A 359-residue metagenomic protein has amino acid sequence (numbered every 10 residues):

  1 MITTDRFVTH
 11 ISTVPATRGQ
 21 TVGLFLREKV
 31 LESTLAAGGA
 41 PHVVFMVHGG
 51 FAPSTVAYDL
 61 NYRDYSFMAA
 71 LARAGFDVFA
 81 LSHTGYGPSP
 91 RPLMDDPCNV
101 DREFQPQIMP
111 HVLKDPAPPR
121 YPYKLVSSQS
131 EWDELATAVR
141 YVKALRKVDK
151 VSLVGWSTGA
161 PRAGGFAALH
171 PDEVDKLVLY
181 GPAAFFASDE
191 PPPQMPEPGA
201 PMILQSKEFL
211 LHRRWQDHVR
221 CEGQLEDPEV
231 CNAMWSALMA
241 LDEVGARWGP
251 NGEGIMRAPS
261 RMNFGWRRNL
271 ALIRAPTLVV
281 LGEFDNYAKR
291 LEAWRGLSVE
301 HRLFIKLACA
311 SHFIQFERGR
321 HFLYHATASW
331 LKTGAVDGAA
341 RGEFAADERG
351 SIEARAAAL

Functional and structural regions predicted by a protein language model:
M1-G39: N-terminal cap/lid segment of alpha/beta-hydrolase-fold proteins
S33-A80, P90-D95: Short, surface-exposed "cap/lid" segments of acyl-processing enzymes
P106-V126, W132-K150: Conserved acidic catalytic loop of the alpha/beta-hydrolase fold
L145-S188: Conserved hydrolase catalytic core segment
A187-F284, A354-L359: Alpha/beta-hydrolase
L281-S311: Conserved loop-alpha-helix segment in the C-terminal half of the alpha/beta-hydrolase fold that carries the catalytic
A310-Y324: Catalytic histidine-centered segment of alpha/beta-hydrolase-like enzymes
R318, K332-L359: Alpha/beta-hydrolase-fold serine-hydrolase catalytic core, especially in secreted/extracellular enzymes
